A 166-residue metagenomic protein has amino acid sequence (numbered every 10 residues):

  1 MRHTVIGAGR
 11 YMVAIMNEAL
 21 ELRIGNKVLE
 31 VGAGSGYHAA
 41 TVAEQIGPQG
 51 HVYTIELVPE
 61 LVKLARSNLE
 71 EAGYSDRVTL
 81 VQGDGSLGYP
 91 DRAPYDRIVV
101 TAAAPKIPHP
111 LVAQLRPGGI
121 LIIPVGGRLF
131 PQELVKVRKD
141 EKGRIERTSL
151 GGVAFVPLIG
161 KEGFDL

Functional and structural regions predicted by a protein language model:
R2, R138, G151: Residue-level detector of conserved, well-ordered beta-strand and adjacent loop positions that form binding/recognition
R2-H3, D96: Extracytoplasmic beta-sandwich strand-turn segments characteristic of Greek-key/jelly-roll folds
H3-K27: Conserved alpha-helix/loop element of class I SAM-dependent methyltransferases that forms part of the SAM/SAH-binding
E21-L134, R138-R144: Conserved nucleotide-cofactor-binding alpha/beta core module
E146-G160: Conserved histidine-centered catalytic loops in small-molecule metabolism enzymes
E162-L166: Positively charged
